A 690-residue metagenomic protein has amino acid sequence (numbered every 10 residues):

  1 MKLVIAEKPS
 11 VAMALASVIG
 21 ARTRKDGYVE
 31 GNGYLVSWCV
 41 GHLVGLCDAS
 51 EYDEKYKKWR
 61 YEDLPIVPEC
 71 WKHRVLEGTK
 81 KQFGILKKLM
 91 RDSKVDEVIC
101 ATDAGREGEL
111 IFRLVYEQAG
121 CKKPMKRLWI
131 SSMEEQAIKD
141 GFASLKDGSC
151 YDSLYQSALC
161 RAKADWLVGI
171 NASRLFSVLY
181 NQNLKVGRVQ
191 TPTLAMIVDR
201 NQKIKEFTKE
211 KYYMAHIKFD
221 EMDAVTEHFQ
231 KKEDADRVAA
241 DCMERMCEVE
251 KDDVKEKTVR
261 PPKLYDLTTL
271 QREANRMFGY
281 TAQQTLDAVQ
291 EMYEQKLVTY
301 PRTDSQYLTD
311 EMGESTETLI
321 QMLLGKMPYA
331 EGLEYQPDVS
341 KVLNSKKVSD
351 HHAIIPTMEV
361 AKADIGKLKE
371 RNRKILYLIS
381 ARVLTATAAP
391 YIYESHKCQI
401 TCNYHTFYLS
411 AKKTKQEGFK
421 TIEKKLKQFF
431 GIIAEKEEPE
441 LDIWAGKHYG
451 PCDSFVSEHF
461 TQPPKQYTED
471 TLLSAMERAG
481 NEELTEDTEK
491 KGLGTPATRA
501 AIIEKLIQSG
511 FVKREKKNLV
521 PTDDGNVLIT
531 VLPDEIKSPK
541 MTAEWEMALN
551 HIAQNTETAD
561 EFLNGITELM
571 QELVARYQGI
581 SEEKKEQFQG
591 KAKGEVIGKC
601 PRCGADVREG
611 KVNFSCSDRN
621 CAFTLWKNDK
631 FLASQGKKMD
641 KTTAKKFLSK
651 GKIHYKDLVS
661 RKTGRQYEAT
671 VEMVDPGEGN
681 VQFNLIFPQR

Functional and structural regions predicted by a protein language model:
M1-A162, W166, Q462-P463: Intrinsically disordered, low-complexity regulatory segments
M1-L3, A101-A104, N181-N183, V254-K263 (+3 more regions): Conserved short loop/turn motifs at secondary-structure junctions
K2-L3, T79, M90, Q118 (+5 more regions): Basic, low-complexity terminal or inter-domain segments flanking catalytic cores
P9-A16, G33-V36, V40, L76-K87 (+18 more regions): Amphipathic alpha-helical transducer elements in NTP-driven molecular machines
S93, E135-F219, V254-T258: C-terminal or mid-to-C-terminal helical accessory/interaction module adjacent to the motor/catalytic core
K232-Y265, Q271: Metal- or metallocofactor-binding catalytic centers and their adjacent structured scaffolds across diverse enzyme
Q295-P301: Secretory-pathway/luminal and periplasmic proteins that interact with or process carbohydrate-rich
